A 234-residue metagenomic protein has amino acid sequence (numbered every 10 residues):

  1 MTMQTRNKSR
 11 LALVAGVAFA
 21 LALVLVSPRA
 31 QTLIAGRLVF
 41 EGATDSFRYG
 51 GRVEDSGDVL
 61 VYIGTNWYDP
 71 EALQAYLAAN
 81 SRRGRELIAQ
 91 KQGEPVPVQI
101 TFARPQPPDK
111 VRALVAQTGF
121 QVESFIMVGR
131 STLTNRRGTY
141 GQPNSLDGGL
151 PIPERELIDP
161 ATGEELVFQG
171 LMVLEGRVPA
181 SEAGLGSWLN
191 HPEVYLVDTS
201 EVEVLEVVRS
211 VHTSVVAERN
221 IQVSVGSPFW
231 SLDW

Functional and structural regions predicted by a protein language model:
T2-Q169, G184-G186, N190-W234: Autoinhibitory N-terminal propeptides
M172-A180: Beta-sandwich interaction modules
